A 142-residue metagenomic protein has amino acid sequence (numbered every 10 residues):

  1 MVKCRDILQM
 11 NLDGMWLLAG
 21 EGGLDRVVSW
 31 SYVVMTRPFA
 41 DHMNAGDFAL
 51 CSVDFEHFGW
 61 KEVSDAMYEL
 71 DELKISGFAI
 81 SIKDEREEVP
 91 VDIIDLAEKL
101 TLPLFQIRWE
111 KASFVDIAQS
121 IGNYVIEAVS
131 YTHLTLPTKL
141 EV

Functional and structural regions predicted by a protein language model:
M1-L136, E141: Alpha-helical/coil-rich non-catalytic "connector" segments in signaling and regulatory proteins
